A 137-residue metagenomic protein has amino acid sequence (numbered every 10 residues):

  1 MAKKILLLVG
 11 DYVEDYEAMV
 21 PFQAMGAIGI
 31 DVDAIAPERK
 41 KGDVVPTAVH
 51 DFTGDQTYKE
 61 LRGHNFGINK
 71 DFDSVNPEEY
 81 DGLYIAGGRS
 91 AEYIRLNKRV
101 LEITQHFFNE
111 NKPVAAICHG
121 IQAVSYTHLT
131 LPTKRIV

Functional and structural regions predicted by a protein language model:
M1-E110, Q122-Y126: Extended, subdomain-level signal for the structured scaffold at the beginning of enzyme domains
V114: ADP-ribose/adenylate-binding Rossmann-like module
I117-C118: Short, thiol/selenol-centered motifs that function as redox-active sites or metal-ligating centers
Y126-T133: Conserved small/polar residues in nucleotide/adenosyl-binding loops
